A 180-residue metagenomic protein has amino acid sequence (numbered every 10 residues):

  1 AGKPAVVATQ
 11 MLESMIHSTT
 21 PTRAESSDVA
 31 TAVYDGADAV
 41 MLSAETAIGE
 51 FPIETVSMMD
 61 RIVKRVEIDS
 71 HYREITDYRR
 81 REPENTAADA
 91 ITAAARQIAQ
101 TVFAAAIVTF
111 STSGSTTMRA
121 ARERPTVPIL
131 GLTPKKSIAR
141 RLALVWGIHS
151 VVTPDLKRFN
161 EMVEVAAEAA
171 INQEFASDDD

Functional and structural regions predicted by a protein language model:
G2-T19, F103-A104, T126-I129: Short beta-strand/loop segments at the ligand-binding rim of alpha/beta enzyme cores
A8, S43, G49, I68-Y78 (+3 more regions): Flexible, glycine/charged-enriched surface loops at secondary-structure junctions
Q10, A32, A120: Conserved, mostly hydrophobic/aromatic
E13-D35: Catalytic cores of alpha/beta
V29-P52: Glycine-rich phosphate-binding active-site loops on the catalytic face of alpha/beta enzymes
M59-R96: Long, charged amphipathic helices and adjacent flexible linkers at domain junctions
A90-A104, V163-S177: Phosphate-interacting basic helix/loop segments used at nucleotide- and nucleic-acid interfaces
T116-M118, R124-E161: Nucleotide-binding motor/catalytic cores of P-loop/tubulin-like NTPases across gene-expression machines
